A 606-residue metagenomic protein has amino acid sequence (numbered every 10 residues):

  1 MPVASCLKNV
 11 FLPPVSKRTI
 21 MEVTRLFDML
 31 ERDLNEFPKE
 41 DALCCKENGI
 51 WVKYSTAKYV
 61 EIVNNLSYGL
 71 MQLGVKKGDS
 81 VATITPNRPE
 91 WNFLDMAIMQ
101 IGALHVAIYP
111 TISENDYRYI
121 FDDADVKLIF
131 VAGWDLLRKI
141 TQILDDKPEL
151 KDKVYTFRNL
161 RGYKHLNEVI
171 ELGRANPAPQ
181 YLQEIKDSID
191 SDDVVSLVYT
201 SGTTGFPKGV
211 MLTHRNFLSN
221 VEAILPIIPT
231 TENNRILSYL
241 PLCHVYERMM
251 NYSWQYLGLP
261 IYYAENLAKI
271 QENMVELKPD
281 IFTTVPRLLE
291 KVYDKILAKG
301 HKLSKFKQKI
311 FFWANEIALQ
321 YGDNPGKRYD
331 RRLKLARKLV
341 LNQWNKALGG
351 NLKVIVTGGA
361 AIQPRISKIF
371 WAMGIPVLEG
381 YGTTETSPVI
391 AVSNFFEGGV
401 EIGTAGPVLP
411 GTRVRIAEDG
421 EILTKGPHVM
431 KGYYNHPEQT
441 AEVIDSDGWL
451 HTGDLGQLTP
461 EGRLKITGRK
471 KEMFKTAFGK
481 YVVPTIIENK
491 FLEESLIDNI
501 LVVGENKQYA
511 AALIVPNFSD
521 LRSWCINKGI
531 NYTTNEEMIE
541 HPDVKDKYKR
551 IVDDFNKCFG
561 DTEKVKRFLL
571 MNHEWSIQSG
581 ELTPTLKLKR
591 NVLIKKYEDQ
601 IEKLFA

Functional and structural regions predicted by a protein language model:
P38-D41, R174-Y199, F206, P229-R235: Conserved pre-ATP/AMP-binding loop-to-beta segment of ANL
A42-M96, S113-R118, N167-R174, L212-H214: Conserved AMP-binding/adenylate-forming core of the ANL superfamily
K53-A57, V195-V221: Conserved AMP-binding A3 loop
L73, Q100-L172, K547: Structural core segment of the AMP-binding/adenylate-forming
L137-S191, I296-N342: ANL superfamily adenylate-forming
L218-R235, L242-K338, N351: Conserved AMP-binding/adenylation subdomain of ANL enzymes
V408-T476, E493: Conserved ATP-binding/catalytic segment of the ANL
N499-V502, Q508, K545-A606: Conserved C-terminal "lid"/linker of ANL adenylate-forming enzymes
